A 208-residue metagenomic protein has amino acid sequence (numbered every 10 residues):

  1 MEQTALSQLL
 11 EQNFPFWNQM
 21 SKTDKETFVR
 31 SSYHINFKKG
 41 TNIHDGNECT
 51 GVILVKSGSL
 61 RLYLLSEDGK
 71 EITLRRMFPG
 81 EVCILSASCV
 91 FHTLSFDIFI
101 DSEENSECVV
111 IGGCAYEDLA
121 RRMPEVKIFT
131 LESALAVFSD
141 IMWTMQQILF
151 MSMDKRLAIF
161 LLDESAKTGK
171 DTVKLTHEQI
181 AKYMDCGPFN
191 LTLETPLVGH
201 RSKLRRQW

Functional and structural regions predicted by a protein language model:
M1-K38, A87-F91: Cyclic nucleotide-binding regulatory module and flanking cytosolic helices
L6-E11, P124-T130, F138-Q146: Inter-domain helical "communication" segments and dimerization helices that couple sensory or membrane-embedded modules
R30-S31, N42-G51, K70-I72, L94-F96: A short beta-loop-beta micro-motif enriched in histidine and acidic residues
G40, T50-Y63, F78-G80: Glycine- and acidic-residue-biased ligand/ion/polar-headgroup-sensing regions
R75-E132: Cyclic-nucleotide recognition modules
I141-M153, G169-K170: Short, Lys/Arg-enriched, Trp-marked, Pro/Gly-tolerant hinge/linker segments that flank
L149, M153-R156, F160, T176: N-terminal positioning helix adjacent to the helix-turn-helix/winged-helix DNA-binding module
L162-W208: Phosphate-/nucleic-acid-contacting segments
